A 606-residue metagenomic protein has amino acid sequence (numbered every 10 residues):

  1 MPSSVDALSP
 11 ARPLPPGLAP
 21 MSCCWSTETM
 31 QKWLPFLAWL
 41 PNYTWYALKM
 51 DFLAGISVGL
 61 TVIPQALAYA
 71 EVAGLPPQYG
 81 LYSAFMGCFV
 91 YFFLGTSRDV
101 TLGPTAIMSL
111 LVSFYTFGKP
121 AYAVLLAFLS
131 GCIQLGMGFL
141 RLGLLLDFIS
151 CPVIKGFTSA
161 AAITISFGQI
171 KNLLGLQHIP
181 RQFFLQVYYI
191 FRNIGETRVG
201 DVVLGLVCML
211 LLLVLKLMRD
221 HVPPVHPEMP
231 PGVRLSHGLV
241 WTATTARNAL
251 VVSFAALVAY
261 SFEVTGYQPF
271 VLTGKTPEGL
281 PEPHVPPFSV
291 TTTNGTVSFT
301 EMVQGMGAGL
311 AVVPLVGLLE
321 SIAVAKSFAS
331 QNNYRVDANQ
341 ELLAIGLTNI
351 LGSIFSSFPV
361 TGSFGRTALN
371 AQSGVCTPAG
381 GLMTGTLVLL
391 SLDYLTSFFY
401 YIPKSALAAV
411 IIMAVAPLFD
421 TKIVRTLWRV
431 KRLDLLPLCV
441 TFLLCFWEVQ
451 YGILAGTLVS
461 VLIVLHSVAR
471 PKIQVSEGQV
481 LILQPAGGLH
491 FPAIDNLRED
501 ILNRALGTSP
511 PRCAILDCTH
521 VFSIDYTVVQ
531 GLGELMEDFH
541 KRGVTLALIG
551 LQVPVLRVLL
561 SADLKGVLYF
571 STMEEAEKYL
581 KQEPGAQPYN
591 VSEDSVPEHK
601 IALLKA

Functional and structural regions predicted by a protein language model:
M1-T29, A469-A606: Cytosolic C-terminal regulatory domains/tails of membrane transporters and channels
P2-K472, D563: Transmembrane helical cores of multi-pass ion-transport proteins
